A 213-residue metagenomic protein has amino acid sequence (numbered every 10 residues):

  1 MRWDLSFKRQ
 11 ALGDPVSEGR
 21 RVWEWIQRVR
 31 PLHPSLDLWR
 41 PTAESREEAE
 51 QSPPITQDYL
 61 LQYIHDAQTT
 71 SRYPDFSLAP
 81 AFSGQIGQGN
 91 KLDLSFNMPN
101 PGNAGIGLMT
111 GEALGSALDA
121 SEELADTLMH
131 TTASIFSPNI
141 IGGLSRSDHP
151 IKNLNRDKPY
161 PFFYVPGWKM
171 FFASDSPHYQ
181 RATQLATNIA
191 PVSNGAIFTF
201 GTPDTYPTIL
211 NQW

Functional and structural regions predicted by a protein language model:
M1-E44, S145-W213: C-terminal interaction module
M1-S6, S95-S116: Glycine-rich, often proline-containing surface loops adjacent to acidic residues and nearby aromatics that form
S17, V22-N90: N-terminal low-complexity, intrinsically disordered segments
R72-L92, P166-L185: Generic detector of solvent-exposed, compositionally biased contiguous segments
L78-G84, M109-E112, A190, G195-G201: Generic recognition of long tandem-repeat/solenoid scaffolds
D93-P99, A186-I189: Short amphipathic beta-strand and strand-loop transition segments with alternating hydrophobic
G102-A104, S137, V192-G195: Short, solvent-exposed coil/turn segments at beta-strand boundaries
G107-P161: Short helix-loop boundary/capping segments
